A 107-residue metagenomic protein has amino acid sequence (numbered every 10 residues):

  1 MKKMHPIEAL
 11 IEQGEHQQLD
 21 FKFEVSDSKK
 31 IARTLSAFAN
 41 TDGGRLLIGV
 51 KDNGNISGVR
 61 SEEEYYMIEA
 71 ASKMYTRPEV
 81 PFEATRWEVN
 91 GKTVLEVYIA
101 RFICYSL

Functional and structural regions predicted by a protein language model:
M1-L107: Conserved N-terminal catalytic/coupling substructures associated with nucleotide/phosphate chemistry
